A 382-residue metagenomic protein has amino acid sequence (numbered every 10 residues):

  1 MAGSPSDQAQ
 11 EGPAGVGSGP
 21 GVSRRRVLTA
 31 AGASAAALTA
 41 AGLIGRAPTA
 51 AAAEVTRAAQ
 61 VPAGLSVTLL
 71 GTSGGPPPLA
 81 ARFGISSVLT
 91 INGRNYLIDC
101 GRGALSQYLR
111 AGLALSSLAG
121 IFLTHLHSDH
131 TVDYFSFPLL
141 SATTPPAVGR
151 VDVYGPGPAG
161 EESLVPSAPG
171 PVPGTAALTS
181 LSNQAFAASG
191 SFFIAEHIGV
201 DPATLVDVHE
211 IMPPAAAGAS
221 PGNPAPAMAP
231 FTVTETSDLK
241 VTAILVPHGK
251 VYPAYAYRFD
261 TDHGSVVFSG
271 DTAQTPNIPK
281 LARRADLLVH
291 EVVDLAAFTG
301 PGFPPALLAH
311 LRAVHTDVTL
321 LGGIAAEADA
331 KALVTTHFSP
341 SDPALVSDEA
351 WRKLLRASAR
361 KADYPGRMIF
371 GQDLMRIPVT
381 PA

Functional and structural regions predicted by a protein language model:
A2-G21, S34-A40, P48-A256, D260-D262 (+1 more regions): Binuclear metal-dependent hydrolase catalytic cores
G19-T29: Bacterial N-terminal signal peptides that target proteins for export
R26, V132-F135, T319: Active-site phosphate/pyrophosphate-handling residues
A63, F231, S237, T272-R283: N-terminal-biased segments
V246, G270-D271: Conserved donor-binding loops in enzymes that form glycosidic bonds
Y255-A256, D262-V267, A273-Q372: Cap/insert and terminal regions of metallo-dependent hydrolase folds
